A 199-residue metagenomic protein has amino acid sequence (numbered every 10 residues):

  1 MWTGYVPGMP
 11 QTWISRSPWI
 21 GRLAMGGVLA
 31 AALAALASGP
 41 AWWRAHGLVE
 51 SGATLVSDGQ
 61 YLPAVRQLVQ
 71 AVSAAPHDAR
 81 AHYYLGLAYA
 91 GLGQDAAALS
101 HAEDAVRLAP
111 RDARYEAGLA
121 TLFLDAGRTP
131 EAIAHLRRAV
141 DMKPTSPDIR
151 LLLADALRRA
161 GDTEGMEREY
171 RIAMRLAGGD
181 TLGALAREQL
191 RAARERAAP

Functional and structural regions predicted by a protein language model:
G8, T12-W13, R159, T163-P199: Terminal, low-structured helical/coil segments at or just beyond the last alpha-helical repeat
W43-R80, Y84, G91: Alpha-helical segment of the N-proximal tetratricopeptide repeat
A53, L87, T121, D155 (+1 more regions): Residue-level recognition of tetratricopeptide repeat
S57-Q70, G91-D104, A126-R138, A160-I172: Structural signature of tandem alpha-helical TPR/SEL1-like repeats, specifically the intra-repeat loop/turn
Y84, G118, L152, L185-Q189: Canonical tetratricopeptide repeat
